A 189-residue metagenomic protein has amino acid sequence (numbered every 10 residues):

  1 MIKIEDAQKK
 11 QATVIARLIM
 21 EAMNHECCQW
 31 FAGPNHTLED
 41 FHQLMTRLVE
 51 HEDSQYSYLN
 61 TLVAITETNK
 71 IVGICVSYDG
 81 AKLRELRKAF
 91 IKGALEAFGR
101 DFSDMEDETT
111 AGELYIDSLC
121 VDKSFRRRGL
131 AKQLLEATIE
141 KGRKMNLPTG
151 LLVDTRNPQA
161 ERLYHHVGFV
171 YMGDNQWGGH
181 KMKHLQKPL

Functional and structural regions predicted by a protein language model:
M1-T13, E21, C27-W30: Conserved N-terminal entry element of GNAT/NAT acetyltransferase domains
E26-V49, N60, L95: Conserved GNAT-fold acetyl-CoA-binding loop/helix
L48-V63, A81-E85, Y115: A short helix-loop-beta-strand connector motif used in the catalytic cores of GNAT acetyltransferases and, in some
V63, K70-D79, Y115, C120: Conserved beta-strand in the GNAT
Y78-L114, S118: Conserved acyl-donor/pantetheine-binding loop and adjacent beta-alpha core of acyl/acetyltransferases and related
G80-A81, G150-L152, H165, V170-H184: Conserved catalytic-core motifs of GNAT/GCN5-like acyltransferases
G112-L114, G142-D154: Conserved GNAT acetyl-CoA-binding A-motif
R127-E140, H165-H166: Conserved acetyl-CoA-binding loop-helix of GNAT-fold acetyltransferases
